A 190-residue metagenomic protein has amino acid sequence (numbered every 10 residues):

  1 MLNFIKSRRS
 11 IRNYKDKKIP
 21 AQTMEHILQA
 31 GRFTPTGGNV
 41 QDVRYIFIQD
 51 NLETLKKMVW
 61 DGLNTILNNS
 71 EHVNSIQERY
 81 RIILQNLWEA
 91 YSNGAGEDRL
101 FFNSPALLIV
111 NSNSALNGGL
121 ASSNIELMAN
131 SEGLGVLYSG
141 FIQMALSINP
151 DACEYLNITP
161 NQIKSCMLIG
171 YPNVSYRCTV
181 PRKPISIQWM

Functional and structural regions predicted by a protein language model:
M1-M190: Acidic, surface-exposed loops and disordered segments
